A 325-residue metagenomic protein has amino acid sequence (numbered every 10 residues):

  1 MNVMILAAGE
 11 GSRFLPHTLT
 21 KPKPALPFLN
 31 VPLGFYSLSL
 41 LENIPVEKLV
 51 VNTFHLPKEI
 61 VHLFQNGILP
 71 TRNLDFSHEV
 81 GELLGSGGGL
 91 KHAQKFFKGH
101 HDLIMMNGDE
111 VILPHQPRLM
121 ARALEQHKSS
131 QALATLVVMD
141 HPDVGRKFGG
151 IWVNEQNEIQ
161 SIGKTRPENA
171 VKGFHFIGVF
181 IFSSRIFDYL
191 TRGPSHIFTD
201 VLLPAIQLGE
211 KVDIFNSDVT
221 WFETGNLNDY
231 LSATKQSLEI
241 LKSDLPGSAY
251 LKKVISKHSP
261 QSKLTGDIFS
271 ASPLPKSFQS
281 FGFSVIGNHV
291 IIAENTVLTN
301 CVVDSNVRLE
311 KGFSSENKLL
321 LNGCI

Functional and structural regions predicted by a protein language model:
N2-I5, R13, V31-N107, V111-P117 (+3 more regions): Conserved N-terminal catalytic core of the sugar/cofactor nucleotidyltransferase
V3-A8, P24-P27: A conserved hydrophobic helix/loop-capping motif in glycosyltransferases and polysaccharide synthases
T20-F35: Short catalytic helix/loop segments, enriched in acidic residues and glycine and frequently bearing histidine
I104, V111-K128, H141-G145, E158-P246 (+1 more regions): Catalytic-core segments of class I nucleotidyltransferases/pyrophosphorylases that form NMP-activated intermediates
A134-I151: Short beta-strand-to-loop element that shapes/binds the nucleotide-sugar donor at the catalytic cleft/hinge
W152-E158: Short acidic-glycine loop/turn motifs at beta-strand connectors
A249, K253-Q279, F283-V285, V290-I292 (+6 more regions): A structural motif detector for beta-strand N-caps
